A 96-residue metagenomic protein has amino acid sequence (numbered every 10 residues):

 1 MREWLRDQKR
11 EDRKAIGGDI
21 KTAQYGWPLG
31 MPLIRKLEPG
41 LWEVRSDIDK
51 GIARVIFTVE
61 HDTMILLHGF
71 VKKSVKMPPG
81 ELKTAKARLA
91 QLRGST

Functional and structural regions predicted by a protein language model:
M1-I52, H61-M64, V71-T96: Basic, Lys/Arg-enriched alpha-helical interface segments
T58: Conserved Hanks-type protein kinase catalytic core
